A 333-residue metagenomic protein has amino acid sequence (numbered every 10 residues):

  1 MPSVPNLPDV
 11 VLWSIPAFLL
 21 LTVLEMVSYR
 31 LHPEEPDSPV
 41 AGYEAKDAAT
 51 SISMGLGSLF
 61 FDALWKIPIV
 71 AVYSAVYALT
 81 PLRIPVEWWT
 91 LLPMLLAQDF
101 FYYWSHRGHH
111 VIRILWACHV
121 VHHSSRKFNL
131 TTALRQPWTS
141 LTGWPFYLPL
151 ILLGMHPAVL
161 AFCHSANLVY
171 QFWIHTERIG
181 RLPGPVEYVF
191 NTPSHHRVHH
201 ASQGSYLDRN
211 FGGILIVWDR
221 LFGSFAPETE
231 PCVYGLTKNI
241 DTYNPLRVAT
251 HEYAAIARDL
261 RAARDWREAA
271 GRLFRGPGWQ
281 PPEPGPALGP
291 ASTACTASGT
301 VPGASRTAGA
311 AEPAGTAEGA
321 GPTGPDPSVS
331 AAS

Functional and structural regions predicted by a protein language model:
M1-D9: Short, strongly hydrophobic alpha-helical membrane anchors
D9, W13, P39-L56: Loop-to-helix transition at the N-terminal end of transmembrane alpha-helices
I15, L19, P36, A48-A49 (+2 more regions): Alpha-helical transmembrane cores and adjacent cytosolic helix/loop segments of polytopic membrane transporters
P16-M26, S165, V169: Hydrophobic alpha-helical transmembrane segments of multipass integral membrane proteins
A17-L21, L31-D37, R107-W116, V120: Short, charged cytosolic
T22-A49: Membrane-interface helix-loop junction between the first two transmembrane segments
S53-W65, I84-Y234: Membrane-embedded catalytic scaffold of the fatty acid hydroxylase/desaturase
K127-T131, T176-G309, G319-S333: Cytosolic/stromal cytosol-facing helical appendages immediately following the last transmembrane segment
